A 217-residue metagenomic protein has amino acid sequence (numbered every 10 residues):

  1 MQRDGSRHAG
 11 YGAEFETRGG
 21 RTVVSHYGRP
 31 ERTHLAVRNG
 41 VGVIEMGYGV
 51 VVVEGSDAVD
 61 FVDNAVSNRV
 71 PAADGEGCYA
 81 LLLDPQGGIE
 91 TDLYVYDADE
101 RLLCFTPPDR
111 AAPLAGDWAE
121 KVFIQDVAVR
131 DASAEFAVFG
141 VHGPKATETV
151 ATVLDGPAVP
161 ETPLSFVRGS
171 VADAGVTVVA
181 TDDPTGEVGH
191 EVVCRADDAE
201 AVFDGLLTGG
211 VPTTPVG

Functional and structural regions predicted by a protein language model:
M1-G217: Basic, glycine/lysine-rich polyanion-binding surfaces/domains
